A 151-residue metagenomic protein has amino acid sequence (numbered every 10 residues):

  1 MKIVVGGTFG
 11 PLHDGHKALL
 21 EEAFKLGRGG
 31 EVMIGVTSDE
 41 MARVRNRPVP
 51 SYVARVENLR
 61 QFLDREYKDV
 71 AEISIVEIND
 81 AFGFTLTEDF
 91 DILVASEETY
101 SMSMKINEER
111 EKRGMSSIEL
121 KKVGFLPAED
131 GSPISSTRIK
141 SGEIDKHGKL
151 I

Functional and structural regions predicted by a protein language model:
M1-I151: Nucleotidyltransferase catalytic core that binds NTPs
